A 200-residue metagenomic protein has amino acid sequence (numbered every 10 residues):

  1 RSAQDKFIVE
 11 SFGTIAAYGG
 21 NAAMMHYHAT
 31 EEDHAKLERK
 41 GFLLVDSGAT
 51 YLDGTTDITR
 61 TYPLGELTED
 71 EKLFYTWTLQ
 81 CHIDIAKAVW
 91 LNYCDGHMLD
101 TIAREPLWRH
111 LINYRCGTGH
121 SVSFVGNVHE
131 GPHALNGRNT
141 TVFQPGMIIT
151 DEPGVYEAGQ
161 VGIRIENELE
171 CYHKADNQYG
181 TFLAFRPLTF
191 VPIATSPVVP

Functional and structural regions predicted by a protein language model:
R1-P200: Active-site neighborhoods and metal-handling regions in enzymes and metal-associated proteins
